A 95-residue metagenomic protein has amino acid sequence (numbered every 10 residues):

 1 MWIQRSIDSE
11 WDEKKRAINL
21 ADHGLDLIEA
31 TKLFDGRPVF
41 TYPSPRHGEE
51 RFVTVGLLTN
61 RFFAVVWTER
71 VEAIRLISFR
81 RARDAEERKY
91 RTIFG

Functional and structural regions predicted by a protein language model:
M1-G95: Ribonuclease/tRNase effector modules and their secretory precursors
